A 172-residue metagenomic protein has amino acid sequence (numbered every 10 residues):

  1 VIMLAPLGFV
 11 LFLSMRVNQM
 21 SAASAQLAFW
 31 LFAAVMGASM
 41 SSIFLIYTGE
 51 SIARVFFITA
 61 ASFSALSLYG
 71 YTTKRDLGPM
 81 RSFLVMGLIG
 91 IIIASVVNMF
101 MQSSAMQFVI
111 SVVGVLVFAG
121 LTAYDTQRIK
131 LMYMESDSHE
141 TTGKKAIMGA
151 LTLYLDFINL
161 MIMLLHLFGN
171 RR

Functional and structural regions predicted by a protein language model:
V1-R172: A hydrophobic alpha-helical transmembrane-helix feature that marks the membrane cores and membrane-interface segments
